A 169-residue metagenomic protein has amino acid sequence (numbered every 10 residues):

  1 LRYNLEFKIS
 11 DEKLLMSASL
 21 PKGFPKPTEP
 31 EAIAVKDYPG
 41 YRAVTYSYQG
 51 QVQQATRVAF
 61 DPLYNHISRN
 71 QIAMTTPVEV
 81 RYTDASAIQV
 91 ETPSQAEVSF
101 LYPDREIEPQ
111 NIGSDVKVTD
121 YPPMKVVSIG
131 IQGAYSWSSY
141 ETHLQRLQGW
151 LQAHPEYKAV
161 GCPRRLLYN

Functional and structural regions predicted by a protein language model:
R2-N169: A solvent-exposed interaction/effector surface
